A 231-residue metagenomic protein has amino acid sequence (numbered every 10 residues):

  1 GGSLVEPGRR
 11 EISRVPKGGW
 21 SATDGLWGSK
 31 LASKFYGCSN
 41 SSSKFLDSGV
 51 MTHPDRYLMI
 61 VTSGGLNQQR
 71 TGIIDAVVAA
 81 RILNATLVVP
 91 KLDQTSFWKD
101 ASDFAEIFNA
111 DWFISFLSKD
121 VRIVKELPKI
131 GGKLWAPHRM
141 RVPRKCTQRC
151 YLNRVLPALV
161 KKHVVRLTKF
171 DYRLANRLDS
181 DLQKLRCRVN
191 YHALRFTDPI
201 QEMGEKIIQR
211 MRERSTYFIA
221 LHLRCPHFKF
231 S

Functional and structural regions predicted by a protein language model:
G2-S231: Secretory-pathway glycan-assembly enzymes, especially type II membrane glycosyltransferases that use nucleotide-sugar
